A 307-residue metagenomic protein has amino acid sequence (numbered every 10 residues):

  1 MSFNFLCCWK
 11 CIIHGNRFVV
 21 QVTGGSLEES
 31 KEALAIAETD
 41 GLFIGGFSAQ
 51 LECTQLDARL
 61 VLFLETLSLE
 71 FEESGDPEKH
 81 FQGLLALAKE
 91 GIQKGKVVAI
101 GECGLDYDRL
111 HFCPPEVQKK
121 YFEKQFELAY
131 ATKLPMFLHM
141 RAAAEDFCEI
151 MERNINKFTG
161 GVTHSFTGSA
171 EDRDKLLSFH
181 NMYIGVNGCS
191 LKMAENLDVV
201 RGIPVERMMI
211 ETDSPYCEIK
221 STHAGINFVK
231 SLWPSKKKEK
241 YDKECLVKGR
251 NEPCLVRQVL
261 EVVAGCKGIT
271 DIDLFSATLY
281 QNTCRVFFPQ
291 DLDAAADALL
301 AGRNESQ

Functional and structural regions predicted by a protein language model:
M1-Q307: Mid-domain alpha/beta scaffold segments of enzyme catalytic cores
